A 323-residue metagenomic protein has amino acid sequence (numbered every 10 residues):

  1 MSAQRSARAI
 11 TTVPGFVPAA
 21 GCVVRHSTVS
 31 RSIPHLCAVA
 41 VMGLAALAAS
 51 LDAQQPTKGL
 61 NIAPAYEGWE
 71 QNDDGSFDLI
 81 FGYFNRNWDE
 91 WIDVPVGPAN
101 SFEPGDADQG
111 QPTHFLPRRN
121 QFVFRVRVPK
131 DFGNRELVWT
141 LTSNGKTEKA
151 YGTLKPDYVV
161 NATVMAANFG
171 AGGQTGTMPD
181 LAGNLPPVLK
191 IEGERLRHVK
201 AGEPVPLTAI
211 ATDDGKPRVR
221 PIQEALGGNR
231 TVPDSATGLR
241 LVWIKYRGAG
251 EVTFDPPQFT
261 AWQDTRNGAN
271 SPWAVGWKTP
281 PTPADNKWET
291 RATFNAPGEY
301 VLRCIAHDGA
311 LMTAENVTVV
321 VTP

Functional and structural regions predicted by a protein language model:
H35-A48: Bacterial N-terminal signal peptides
Q71, A292-A296: Residue-level recognition of secondary-structure-to-loop junctions
Q71-N72, R197-V205: Short, solvent-exposed loop/linker segments at the N-terminal edge of repeated beta-sheet extracellular domains
N85-N87, R197, A211-R220, L226-D234 (+2 more regions): Extracellular acidic, Ser/Thr/Pro-rich low-complexity tracts
F102, R220-T293: Exoplasmic/lumenal beta-rich domain surfaces
Y158-R195, P217: Proline-centered linker/hinge motifs at extracellular inter-domain junctions
T313-V321: C-terminal edge beta-strand
